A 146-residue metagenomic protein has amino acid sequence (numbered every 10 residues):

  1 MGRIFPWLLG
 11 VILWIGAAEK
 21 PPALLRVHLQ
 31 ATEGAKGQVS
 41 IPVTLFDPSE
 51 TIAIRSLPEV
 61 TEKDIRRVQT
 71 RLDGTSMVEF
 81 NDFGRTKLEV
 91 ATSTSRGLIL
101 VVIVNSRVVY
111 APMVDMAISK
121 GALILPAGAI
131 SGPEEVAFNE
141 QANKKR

Functional and structural regions predicted by a protein language model:
M1-W7: Bacterial N-terminal signal peptides that target proteins for export
G2, A17-R146: Structural signature of multi-pass, alpha-helical inner-membrane proteins
W7-A18: Hydrophobic h-region of N-terminal signal peptides that target proteins for export in Gram-negative bacteria
